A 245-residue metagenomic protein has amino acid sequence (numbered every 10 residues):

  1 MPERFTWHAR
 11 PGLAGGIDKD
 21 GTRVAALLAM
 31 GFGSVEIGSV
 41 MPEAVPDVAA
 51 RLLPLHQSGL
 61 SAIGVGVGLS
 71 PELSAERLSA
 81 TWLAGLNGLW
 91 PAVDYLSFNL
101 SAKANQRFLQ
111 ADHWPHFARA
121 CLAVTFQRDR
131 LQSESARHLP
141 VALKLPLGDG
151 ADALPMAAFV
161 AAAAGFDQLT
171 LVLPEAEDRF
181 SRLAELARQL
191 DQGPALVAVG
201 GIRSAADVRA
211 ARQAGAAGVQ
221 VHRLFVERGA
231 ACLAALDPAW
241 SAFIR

Functional and structural regions predicted by a protein language model:
M1, K103-H116, L145-Q189, E227-L233: Glycine/Thr-rich beta-alpha phosphate-binding loop at enzyme active sites
M1-I63, S70-P71, L236: N-terminal capping/small domains of soluble enzymes
W7-G21, G66-T81, A142-D152, A195-R203: Active-site mouth loops of central-metabolism enzymes
R10-G12, S34-E36, L60-G68, Y95-S97 (+4 more regions): Structural preference for beta-strand elements that scaffold enzyme active sites
D20-A29, S79-A84, D149-A163, R188-G193 (+1 more regions): Catalytic cores of alpha/beta
G33-E43, N99-A102, F166-E177, V208-A235: Glycine-rich phosphate-binding active-site loops on the catalytic face of alpha/beta enzymes
S39-L109: Active-site beta->alpha loop and helix N-cap motifs at the rims of alpha/beta catalytic domains
P46-A62, H113-V141, L147, A176-A198 (+1 more regions): Alpha-helix-loop-beta-strand connector modules within alpha/beta enzyme cores
